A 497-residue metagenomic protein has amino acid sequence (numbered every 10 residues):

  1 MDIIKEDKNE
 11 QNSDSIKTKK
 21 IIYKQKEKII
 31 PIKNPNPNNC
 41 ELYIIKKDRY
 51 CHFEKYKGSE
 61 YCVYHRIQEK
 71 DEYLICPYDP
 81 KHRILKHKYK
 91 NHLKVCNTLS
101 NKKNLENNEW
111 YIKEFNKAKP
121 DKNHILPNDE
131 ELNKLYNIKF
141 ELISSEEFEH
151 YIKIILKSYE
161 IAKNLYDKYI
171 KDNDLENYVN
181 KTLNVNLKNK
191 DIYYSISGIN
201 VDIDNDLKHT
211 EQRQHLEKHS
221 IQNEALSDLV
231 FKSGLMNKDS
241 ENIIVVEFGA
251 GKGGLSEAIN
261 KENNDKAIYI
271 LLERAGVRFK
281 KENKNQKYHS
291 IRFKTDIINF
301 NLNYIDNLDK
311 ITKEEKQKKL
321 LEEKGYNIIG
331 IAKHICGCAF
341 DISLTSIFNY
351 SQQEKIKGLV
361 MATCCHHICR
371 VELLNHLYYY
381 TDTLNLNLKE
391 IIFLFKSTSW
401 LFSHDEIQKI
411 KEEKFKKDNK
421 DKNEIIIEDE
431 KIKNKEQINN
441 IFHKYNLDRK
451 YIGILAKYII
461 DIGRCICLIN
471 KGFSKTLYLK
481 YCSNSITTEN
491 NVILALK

Functional and structural regions predicted by a protein language model:
D2-N39, Y43-R49, H65-Y73, P80-R83 (+1 more regions): Class I S-adenosyl-L-methionine
